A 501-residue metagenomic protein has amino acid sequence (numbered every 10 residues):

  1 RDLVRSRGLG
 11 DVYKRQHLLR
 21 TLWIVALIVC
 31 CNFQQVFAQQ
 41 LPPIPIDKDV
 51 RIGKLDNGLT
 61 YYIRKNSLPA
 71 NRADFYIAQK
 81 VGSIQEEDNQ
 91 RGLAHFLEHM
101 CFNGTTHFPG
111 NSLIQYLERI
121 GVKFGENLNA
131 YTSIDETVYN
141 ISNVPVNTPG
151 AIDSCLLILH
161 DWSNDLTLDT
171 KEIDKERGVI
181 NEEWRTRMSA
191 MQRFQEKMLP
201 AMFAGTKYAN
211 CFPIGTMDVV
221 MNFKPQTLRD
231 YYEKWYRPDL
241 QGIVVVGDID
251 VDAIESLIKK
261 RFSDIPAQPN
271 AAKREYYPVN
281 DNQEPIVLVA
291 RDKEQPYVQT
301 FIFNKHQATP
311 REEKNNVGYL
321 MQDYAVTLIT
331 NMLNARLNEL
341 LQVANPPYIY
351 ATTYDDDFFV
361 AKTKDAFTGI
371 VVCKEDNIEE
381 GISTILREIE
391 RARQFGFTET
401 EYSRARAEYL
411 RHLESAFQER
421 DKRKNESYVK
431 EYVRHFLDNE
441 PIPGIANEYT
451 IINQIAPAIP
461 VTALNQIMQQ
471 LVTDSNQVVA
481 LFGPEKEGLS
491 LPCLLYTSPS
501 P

Functional and structural regions predicted by a protein language model:
D2, R7-Q16, C493-P501: Conserved small/polar residues in nucleotide/adenosyl-binding loops
K14-Q40: Bacterial Sec-dependent N-terminal signal peptides
A38-I63, D250-N338, Q342-A344, S403-A407 (+2 more regions): Proteolytic maturation boundary segments
D49-R51, N57-L59, N71-F75, D135-T137 (+4 more regions): Envelope-exposed proteins and targeting segments
P69-N71, Q79-F194, F212, N222-L240 (+5 more regions): Active-site-adjacent, His/Asp/Glu-enriched structural segments that form or flank metal-binding and acid/base networks
N103-T105, A130-D135, A151, C155-I158 (+11 more regions): Scaffold signal of the M16-like zinc-metallopeptidase fold and its non-catalytic homologs
G110, I114-E118, T167-R185, E196 (+5 more regions): Acidic/histidine-enriched alpha-helical segments
Y319-E399: Structured mid-domain segments that build the active-site/substrate or prosthetic-cofactor binding neighborhood
